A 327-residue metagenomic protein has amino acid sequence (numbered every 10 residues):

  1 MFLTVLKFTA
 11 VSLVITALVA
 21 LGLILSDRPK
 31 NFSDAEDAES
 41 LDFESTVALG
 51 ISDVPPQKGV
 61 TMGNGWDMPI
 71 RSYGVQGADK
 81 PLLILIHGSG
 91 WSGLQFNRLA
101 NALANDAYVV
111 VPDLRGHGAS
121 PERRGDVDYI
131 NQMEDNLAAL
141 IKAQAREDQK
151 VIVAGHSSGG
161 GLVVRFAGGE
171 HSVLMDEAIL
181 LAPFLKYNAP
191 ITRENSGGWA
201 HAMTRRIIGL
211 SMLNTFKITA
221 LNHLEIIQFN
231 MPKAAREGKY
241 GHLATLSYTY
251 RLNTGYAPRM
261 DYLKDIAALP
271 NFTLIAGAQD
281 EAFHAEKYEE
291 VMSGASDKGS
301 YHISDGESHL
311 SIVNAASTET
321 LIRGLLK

Functional and structural regions predicted by a protein language model:
F2-T61, R71: An N-terminal hydrophobic leader/cap segment in hydrolases
S89-N101, E286: The serine-hydrolase catalytic nucleophile loop
L103-E122: Conserved alpha/beta-hydrolase
V127-Q144: Alpha/beta-hydrolase active-site loop
I179-A189: Active-site nucleophile loop of the alpha/beta-hydrolase fold
L269, L274-A276: Short beta-strand/loop motif that positions the catalytic acidic residue of the alpha/beta-hydrolase fold
E281-K287: Conserved alpha/beta-hydrolase "acid-adjacent" motif
G306-A316: Catalytic histidine-centered segment of alpha/beta-hydrolase-like enzymes
